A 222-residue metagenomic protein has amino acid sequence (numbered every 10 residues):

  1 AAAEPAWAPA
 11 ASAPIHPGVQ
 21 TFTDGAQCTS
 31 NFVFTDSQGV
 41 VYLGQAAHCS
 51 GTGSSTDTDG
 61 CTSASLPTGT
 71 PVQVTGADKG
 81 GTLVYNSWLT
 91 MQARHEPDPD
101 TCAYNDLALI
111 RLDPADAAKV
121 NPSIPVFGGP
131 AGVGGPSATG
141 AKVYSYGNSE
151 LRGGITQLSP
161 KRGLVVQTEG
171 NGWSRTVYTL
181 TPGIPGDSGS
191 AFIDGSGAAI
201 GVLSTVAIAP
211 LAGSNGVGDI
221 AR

Functional and structural regions predicted by a protein language model:
A1-E4: Secretory targeting and sorting signals
A13-T21, S174-V177: Short, hydrophobic/aromatic-rich segments at coil-to-beta transitions
H16, F22-T168, D194-G195: Serine endopeptidase catalytic core focused on the charge-relay Asp
A46-G51, N148-E150, P185, G201-A209: Short beta->alpha transition motifs characteristic of CBS
D100, G170-T179: Short, solvent-exposed secondary-structure boundary/capping segments
A115-S123, I200, S204-R222: C-terminal cap/linker of serine protease catalytic domains
L180-L203: Catalytic nucleophile loop of clan PA
